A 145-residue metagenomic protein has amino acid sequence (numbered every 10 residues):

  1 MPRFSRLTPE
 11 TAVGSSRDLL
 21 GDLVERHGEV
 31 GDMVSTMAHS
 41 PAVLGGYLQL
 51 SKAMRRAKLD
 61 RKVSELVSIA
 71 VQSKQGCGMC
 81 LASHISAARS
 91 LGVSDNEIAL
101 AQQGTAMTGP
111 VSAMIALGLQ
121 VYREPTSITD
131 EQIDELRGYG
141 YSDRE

Functional and structural regions predicted by a protein language model:
M1-E145: Hydrophobic alpha-helical segments
